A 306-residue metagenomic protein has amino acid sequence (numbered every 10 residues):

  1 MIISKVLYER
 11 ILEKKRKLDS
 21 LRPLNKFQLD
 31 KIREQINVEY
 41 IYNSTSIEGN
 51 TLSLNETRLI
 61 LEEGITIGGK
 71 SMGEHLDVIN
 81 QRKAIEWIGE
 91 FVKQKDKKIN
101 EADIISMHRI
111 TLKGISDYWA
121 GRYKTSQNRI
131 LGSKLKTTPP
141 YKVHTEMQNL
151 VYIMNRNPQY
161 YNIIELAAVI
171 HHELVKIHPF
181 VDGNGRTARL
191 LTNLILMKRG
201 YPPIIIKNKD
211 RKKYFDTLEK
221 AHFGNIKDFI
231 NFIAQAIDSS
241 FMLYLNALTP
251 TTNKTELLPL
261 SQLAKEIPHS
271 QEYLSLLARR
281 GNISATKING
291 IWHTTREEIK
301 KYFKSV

Functional and structural regions predicted by a protein language model:
M1-D182, R186-V306: FIC/Doc superfamily catalytic core
